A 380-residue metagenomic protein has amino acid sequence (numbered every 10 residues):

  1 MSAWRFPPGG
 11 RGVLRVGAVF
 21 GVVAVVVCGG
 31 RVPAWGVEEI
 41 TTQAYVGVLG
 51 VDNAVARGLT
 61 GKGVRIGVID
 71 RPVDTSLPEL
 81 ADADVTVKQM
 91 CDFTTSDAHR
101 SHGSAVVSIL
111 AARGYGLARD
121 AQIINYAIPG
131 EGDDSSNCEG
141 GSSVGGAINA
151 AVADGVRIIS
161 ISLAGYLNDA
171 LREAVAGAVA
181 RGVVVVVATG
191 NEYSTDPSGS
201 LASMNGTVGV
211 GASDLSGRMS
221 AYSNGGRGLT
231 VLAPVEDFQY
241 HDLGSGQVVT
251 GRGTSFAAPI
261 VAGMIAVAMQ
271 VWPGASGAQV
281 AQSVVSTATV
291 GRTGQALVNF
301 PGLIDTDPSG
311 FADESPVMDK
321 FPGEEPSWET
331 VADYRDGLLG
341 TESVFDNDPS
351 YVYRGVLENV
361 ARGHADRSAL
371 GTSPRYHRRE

Functional and structural regions predicted by a protein language model:
M1-G21, S368, T372-E380: N-terminal export and membrane-targeting signals
P7, R11, R15-G21, V25-G63 (+1 more regions): Protease zymogen maturation seam
V51-D52, A56, A188-G228, Q239-R252 (+1 more regions): Active-site-adjacent substrate-recognition loops and nearby beta-strands within hydrolase catalytic domains
N53-I66, R71-T86, T94-G140, N205-G206 (+3 more regions): Subtilisin-like serine protease catalytic core
R65-D70, Q122-A127, R157-S162, V184-A188 (+2 more regions): Structural recognition of the beta-strand scaffold that forms the well-ordered cores of secreted hydrolase catalytic
I128, V235-L297: Hydrolase catalytic cores
G130-A202, V249-R252, F256-A258: Substrate-binding/access-modulating region of protease and related hydrolase catalytic domains
S160, G206, A221, W272-R379: C-terminal subdomain of the subtilisin-like protease fold in secreted/lumenal serine endopeptidases
